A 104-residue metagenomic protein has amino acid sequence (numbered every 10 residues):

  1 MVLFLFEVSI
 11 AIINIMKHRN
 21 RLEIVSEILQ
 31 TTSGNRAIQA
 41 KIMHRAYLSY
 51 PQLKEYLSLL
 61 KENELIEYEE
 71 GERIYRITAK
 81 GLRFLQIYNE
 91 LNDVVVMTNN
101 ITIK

Functional and structural regions predicted by a protein language model:
V2-I13, N89-K104: Amphipathic alpha-helical dimerization/coiled-coil segments that flank or bridge DNA-binding/regulatory modules
N14-N20: Short, Lys/Arg-enriched anionic-surface-contact patches
R21-A37: Short amphipathic alpha-helical interface segments
E27, Y56-L59, F84-I87: Residue-level recognition of specific faces of alpha-helices
R36-R45: Short acidic, hydrophobic short linear motifs in intrinsically disordered regions
Y47-E62: Short amphipathic alpha-helical interaction segments
K61-E70: A short, conserved structural fragment
R73-Y88: Basic, amphipathic "hinge/linker" alpha-helix immediately C-terminal to the N-terminal HTH DNA-binding motif
